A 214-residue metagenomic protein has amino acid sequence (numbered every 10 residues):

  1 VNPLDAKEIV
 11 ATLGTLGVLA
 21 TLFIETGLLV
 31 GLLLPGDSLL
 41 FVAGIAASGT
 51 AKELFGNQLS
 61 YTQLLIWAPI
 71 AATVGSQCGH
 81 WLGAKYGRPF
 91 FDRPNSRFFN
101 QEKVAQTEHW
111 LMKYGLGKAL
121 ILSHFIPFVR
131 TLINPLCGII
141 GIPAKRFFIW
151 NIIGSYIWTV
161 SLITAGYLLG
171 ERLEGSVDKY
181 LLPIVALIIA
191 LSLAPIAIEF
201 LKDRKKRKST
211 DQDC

Functional and structural regions predicted by a protein language model:
V1-A20, I45-P135, I139-I142, E171-A186 (+1 more regions): Membrane-interfacial helix-loop-helix
L19-L40, S192: Transmembrane alpha-helix interface/packing and boundary motifs in multi-pass membrane proteins, characterized by
F41-K52, W158, L162: Small-residue-rich segments of transmembrane alpha-helices in multi-pass membrane proteins, especially helix faces
F128-L132, I152, Y156-V160: Hydrophobic alpha-helical transmembrane bundles that constitute the permease/transmembrane domains of multi-pass
G141-I153: Membrane-helix boundary/juxtamembrane motif in polytopic membrane proteins
N151, S155, Y167, K179 (+2 more regions): Pore-lining and gate-forming transmembrane alpha-helices of multi-pass membrane transport proteins
T159-R172: Transmembrane alpha-helical segments of integral membrane proteins
